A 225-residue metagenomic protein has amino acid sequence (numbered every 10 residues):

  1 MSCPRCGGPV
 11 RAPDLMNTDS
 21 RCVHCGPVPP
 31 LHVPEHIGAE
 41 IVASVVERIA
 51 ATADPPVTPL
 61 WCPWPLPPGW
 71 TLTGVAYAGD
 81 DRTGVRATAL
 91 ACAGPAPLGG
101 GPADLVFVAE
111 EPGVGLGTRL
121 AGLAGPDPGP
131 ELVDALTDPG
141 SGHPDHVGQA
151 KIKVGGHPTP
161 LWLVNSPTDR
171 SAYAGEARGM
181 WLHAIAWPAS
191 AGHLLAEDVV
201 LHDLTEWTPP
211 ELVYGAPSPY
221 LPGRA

Functional and structural regions predicted by a protein language model:
M1-A53: N-terminal cysteine/histidine-rich coordination modules
L15, P34, V75, A186-W187: Surface loops and adjacent helix of pleckstrin homology
I49, T71-L163: Short, solvent-exposed recognition patches
D54, G115-L116, D169: Terminus-proximal functional modules
V57-G74: Amphipathic alpha-helical segments
P67-G69, A96-G100, E176-W181: Short, solvent-exposed coil/turn segments at beta-strand boundaries
L136-A225: A short, solvent-exposed beta-edge/loop patch
